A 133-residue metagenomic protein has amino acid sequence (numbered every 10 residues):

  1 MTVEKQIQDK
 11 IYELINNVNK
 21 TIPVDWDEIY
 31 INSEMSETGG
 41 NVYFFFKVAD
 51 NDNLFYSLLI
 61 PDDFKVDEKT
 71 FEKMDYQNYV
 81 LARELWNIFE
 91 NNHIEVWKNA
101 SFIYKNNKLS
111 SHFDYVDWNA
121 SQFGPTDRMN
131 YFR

Functional and structural regions predicted by a protein language model:
V3-N51, V80-H93: Long compositionally biased, domain-poor regions of proteins
D9, Y43, N53, Y76 (+2 more regions): Generic intrinsically disordered, low-complexity segments enriched for polar/acidic and small residues
E28, W97-N99, K108: Extracellular structured ligand-interaction cores
I31-N32, A100-F102: Extended hydrophobic secondary-structure segments that form protein cores and membrane-embedded regions
E37-V66, E95, H112-G124: Extended intrinsically disordered, low-complexity coil regions enriched in Ser, Thr, Gly, Ala and often Pro
I60-K73, D127-R133: Hydrophobic transmembrane alpha-helix bundles
V66-W86: Short, hydrophobic/π-rich interface segment
S101-R133: Acidic, proline/glycine-rich low-complexity IDRs
